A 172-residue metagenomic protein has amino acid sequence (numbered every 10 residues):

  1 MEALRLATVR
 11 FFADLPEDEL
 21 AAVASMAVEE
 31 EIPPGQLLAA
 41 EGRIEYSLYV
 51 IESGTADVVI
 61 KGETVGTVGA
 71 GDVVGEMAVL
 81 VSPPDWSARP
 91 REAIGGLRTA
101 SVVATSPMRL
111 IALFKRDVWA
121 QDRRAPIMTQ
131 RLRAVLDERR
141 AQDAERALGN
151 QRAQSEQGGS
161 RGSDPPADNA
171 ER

Functional and structural regions predicted by a protein language model:
E2, D18-A22, G96-S101, R109 (+1 more regions): A small-molecule sensor/coupling module
A3, D14-P34: Short proline/glycine- and basic residue-enriched helix-capping loop/turn segments at helix->loop/beta transitions
F11, Q36-P107, T129: Cyclic nucleotide-binding regulatory domains
F11-D14, R123: Residues in soluble alpha-helical coiled-coils and helical-bundle/repeat scaffolds
G62, A78, F114, D122-A125: Short, flexible helix/strand-to-coil boundary loops that buttress conserved ligand/catalytic motifs in alpha/beta
A70, F114-K115: A secondary-structure boundary/capping signal
